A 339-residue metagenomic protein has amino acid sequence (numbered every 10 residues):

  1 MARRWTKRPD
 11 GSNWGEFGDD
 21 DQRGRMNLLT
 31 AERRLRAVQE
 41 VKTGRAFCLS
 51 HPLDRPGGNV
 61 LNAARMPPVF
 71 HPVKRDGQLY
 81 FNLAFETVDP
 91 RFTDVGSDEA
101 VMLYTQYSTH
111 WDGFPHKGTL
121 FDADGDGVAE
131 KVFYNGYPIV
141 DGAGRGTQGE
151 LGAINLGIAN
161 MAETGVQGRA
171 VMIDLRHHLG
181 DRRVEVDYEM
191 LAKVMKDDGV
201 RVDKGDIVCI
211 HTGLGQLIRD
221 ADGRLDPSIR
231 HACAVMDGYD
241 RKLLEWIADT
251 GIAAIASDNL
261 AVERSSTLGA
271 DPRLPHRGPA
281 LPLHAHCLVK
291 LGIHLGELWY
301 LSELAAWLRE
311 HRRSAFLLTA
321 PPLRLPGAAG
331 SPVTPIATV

Functional and structural regions predicted by a protein language model:
M1-V339: Active-/binding-site microenvironments in catalytic and ligand-binding cores
